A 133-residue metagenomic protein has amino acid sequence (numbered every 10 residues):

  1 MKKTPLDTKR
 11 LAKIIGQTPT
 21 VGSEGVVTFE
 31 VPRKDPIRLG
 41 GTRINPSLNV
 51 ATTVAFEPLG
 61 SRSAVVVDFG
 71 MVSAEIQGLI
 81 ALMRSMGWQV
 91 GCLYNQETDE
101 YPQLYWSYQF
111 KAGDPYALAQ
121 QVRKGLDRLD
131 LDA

Functional and structural regions predicted by a protein language model:
M1-L104, F110-A133: Long, contiguous binding/interaction regions
